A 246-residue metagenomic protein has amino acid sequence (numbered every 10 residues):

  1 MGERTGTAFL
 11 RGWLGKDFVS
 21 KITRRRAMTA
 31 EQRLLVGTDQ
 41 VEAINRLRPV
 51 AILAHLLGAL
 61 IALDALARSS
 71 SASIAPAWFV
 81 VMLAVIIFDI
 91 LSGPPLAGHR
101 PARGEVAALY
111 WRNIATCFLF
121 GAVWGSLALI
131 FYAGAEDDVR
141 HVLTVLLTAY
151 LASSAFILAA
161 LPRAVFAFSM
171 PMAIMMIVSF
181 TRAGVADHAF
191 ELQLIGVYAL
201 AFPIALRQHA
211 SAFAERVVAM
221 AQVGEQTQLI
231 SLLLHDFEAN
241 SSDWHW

Functional and structural regions predicted by a protein language model:
G2-R33: Short, charged cytosolic
G6-G15, V41-H55: Hydrophobic transmembrane alpha-helical segments in integral membrane proteins
R26, A30-E31, I44-R100, G196-V197 (+1 more regions): Hydrophobic alpha-helical transmembrane segments of multi-pass membrane proteins
L96-P101, A135-V139, P162, A210-A221: Membrane-interfacial segments
P101-C117: Juxtamembrane helix-capping/reentrant segments at transmembrane boundaries
I114-I204: Hydrophobic transmembrane alpha-helices
G196-L229: Juxtamembrane or sensor-core-proximal signal-transducing alpha helices that couple sensory domains to cytosolic
Q228-W246: PAS/LOV and related PAS-like sensory modules
